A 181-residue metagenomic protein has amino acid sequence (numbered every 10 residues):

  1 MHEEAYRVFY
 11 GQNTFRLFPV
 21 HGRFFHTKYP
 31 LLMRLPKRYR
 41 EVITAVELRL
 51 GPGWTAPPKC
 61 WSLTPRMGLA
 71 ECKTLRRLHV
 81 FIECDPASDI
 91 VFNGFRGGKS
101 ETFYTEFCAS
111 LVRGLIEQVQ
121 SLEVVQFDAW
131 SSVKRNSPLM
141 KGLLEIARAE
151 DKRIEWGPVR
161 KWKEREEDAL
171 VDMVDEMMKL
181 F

Functional and structural regions predicted by a protein language model:
M1-Q12, K28-L32: Short helix-loop-helix/strand-helix junction enriched in hydrophobic and basic residues
F9, Y39-R40: Flexible, charged surface loops at secondary-structure boundaries
Q12, V42-A45: Glycine-rich, often proline-containing surface loops adjacent to acidic residues and nearby aromatics that form
R16-L17: SEC14/CRAL-TRIO lipid-binding/transfer domains and related phosphoinositide-recognition modules that form deep
H26-L35, S62-R66: Alpha-helical scaffolding within the catalytic cores of extracellular/periplasmic polymer-degrading hydrolases
R38, A45, L50-F181: Eukaryotic C-terminal
